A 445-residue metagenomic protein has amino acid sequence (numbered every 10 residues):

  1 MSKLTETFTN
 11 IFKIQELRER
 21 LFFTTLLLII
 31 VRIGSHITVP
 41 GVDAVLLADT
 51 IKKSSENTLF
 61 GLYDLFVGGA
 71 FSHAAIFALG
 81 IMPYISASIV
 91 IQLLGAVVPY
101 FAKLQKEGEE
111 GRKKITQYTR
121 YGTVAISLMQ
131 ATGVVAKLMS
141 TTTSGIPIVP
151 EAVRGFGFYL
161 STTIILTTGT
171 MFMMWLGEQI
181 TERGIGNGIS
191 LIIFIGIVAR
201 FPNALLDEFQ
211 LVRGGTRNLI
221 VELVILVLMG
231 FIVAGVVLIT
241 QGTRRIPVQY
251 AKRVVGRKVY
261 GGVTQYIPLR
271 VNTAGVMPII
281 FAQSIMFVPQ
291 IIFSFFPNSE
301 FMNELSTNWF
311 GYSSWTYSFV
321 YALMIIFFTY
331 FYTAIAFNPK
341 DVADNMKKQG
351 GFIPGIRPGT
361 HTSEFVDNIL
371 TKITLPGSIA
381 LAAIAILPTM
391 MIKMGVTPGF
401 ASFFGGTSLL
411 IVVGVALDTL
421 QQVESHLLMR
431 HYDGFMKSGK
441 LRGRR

Functional and structural regions predicted by a protein language model:
M1-Q105, E109-R445: N-terminal cationic and glycine-rich segments that engage phosphates or anionic surfaces
